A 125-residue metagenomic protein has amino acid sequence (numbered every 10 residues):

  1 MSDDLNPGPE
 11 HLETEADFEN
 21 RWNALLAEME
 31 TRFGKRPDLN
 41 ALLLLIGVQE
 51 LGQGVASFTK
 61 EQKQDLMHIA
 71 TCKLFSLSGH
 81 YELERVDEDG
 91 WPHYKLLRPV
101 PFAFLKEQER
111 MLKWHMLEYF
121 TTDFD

Functional and structural regions predicted by a protein language model:
S2-L51: N-terminal low-complexity, intrinsically disordered segments
T31-L39, A56-L66: Structural motif
R36, E50-Q53, K73-V86, Y119 (+1 more regions): Amphipathic alpha-helical interaction segments
A41-G54, L66-L77, W114: Short, hydrophobic/amphipathic alpha-helical patches that form generic packing surfaces within helical domains
F58-Q108: Amphipathic protein-protein interaction modules
R98-D125: Helix-rich interaction surfaces within compact, conserved domain-sized segments that mediate assembly or partner
